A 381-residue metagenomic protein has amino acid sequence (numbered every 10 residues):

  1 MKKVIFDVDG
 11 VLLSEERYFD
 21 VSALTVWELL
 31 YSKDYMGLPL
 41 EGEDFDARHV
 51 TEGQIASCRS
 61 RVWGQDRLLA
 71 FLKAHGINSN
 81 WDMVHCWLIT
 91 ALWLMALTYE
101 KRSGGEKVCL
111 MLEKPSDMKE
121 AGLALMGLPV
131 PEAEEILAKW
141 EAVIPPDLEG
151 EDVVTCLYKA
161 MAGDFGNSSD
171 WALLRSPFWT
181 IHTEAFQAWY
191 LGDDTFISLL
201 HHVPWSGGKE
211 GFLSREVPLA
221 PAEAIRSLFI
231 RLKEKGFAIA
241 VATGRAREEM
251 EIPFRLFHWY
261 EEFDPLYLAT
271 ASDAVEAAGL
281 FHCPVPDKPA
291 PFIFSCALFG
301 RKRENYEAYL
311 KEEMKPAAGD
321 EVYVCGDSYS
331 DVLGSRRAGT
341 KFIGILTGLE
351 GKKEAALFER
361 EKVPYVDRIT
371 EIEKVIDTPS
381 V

Functional and structural regions predicted by a protein language model:
M1-R61, D82-H85: Active-site neighborhood of HAD-like aspartate-dependent phosphohydrolases
S22, A74-H75, V108-M111, A133-W179 (+3 more regions): Substrate-recognition element of Asp-dependent hydrolases with the DxDx(T/V) motif
M36-Q65, V108-E149, V153, W179-E210 (+1 more regions): Charged, glycine/proline-rich intrinsically disordered loops and linkers
S79-L92: Short, hydrophobic/amphipathic alpha-helical patches that form generic packing surfaces within helical domains
W205-K209, L213-S214, P218-A222, R226 (+3 more regions): Substrate-recognition "cap/lid" segment bordering the active-site pocket of phosphatases
G244, E321-Y365: Acidic, Mg2+-coordinating phosphoryl-transfer loop and its flanking beta/alpha structural elements, shared across
A269-T270, K362-I372: Short acidic-hydrophobic, aromatic-tinged amphipathic segments that line or gate anion-handling sites
E371-V381: Short amphipathic alpha-helix with an adjacent loop that forms part of the alpha/beta core around
